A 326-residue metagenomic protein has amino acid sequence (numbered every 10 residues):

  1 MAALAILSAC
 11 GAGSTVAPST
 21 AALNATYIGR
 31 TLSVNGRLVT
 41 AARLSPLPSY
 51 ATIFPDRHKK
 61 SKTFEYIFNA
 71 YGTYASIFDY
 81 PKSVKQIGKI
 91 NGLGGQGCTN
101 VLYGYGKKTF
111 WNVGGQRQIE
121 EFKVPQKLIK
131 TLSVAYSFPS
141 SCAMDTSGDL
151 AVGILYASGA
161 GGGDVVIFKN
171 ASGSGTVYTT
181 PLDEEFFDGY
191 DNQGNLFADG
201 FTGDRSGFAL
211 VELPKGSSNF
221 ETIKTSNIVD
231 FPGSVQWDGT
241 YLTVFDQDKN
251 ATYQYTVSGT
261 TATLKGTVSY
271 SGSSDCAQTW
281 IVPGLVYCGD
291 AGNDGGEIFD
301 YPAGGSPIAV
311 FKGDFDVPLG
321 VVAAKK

Functional and structural regions predicted by a protein language model:
M1-K60: Bacterial Sec-dependent N-terminal signal peptides
T40-L44, S83-L93, K127-S133, G173-T180 (+3 more regions): A short beta-strand motif characteristic of beta-propeller blades
A42-K62, L93-T109, A135-D149, T180-N195 (+3 more regions): Beta-rich, blade/repeat-based domains predominating in secreted/periplasmic proteins but also intracellular
I67-N69, W111-N112, V152-G153, A198-D199 (+2 more regions): Residue position within the beta-strands of beta-propeller blades
G72-Y74, Q116-Q118, Y156-A160, T202-S206 (+2 more regions): Short glycine/acidic-enriched loop and turn motifs that connect beta-strands
S76, E120, V166, V211 (+2 more regions): WD40 beta-propeller blade core
Y80-S83, K123-K127, F168-G173, L213-S218 (+2 more regions): Short loop/turn segments that connect beta-strands within beta-propeller blades
G161-S226, F231-Q236, V244-D246: Solenoidal tandem-repeat scaffolds enriched in leucines and small polar residues
